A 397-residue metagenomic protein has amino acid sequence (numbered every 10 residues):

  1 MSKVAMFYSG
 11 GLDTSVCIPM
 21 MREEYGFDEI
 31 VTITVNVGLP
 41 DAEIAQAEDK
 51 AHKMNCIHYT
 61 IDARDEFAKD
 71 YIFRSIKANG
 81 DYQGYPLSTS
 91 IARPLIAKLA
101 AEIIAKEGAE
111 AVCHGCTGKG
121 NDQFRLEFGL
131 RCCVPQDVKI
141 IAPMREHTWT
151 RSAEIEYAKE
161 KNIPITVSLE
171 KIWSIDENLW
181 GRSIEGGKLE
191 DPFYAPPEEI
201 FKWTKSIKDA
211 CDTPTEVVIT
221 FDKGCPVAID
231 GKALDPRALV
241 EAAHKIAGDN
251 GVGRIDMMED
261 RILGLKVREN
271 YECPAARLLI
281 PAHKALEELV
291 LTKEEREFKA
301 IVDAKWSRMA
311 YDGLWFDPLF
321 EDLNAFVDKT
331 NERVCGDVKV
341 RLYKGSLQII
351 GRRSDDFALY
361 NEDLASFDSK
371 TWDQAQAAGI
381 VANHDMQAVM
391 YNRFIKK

Functional and structural regions predicted by a protein language model:
M1-K397: Nucleotide-activated chemistry modules centered on ATP-dependent adenylation/adenylyltransferase
